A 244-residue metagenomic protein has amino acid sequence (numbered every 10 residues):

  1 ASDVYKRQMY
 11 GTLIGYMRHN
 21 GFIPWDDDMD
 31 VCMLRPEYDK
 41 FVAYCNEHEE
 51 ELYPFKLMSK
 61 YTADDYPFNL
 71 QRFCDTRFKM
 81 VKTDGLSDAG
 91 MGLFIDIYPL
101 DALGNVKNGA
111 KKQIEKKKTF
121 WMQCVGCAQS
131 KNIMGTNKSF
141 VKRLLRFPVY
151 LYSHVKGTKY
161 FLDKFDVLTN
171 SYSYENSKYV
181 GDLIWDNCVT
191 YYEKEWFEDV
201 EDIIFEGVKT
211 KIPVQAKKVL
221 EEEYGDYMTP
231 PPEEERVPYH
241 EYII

Functional and structural regions predicted by a protein language model:
A1-Y5: Short, small-residue-biased leader/transition segments that mark boundaries at the very start of proteins
K6-R18: Short gly/ser-rich loop at a beta-strand->alpha-helix junction or flexible surface loop bordering the NTP-binding
Q8-Y10, R35, P99: A cross-domain feature marking catalytic cores of carbohydrate-active enzymes and several ubiquitous metabolic/repair
G11, M29-V31, I97: A structural signal for short, well-ordered beta-strand segments
R18-G21, S59, M80-S87: Catalytic micro-motifs at enzyme active sites that drive phosphoryl/nucleotidyl and oxygen chemistry
N20-V42, G207: Catalytic metal-binding acidic patch
C32-F73: Metal-dependent nucleotidyltransferase catalytic core
R77-I244: Catalytic cores of NTP-dependent nucleotidyl/adenyl transfer enzymes across multiple folds
